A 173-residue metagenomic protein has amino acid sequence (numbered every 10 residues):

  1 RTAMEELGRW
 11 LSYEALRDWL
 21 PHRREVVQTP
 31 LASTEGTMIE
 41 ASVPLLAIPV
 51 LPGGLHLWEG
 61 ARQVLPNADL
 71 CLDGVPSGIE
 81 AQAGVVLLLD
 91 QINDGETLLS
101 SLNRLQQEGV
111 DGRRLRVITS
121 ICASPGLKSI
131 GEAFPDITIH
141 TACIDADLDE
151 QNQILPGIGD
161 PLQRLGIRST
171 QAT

Functional and structural regions predicted by a protein language model:
R1-T173: PRPP-associated nucleotide enzymes
